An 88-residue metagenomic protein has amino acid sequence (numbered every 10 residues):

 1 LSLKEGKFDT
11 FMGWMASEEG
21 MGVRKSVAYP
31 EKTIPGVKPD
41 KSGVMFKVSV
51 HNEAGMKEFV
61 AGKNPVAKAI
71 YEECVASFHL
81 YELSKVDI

Functional and structural regions predicted by a protein language model:
S2, K47-S49: Short hydrophobic/aromatic beta-strand micro-patches that form the beta-sheet surface supporting nucleotide- or nucleic
S2-M15: Short, surface-exposed ligand-recognition loops at beta-strand->loop->(often short) alpha-helix junctions that present
G13-T33, S49-E82: An amphipathic, aromatic/His-enriched active-site/gating alpha helix that lines ligand/cofactor pockets
K38-D40: Residue-level recognition of beta-strand termini and adjacent short loop/turns
S42-F46: Short amphipathic alpha-helical segments
L83-I88: Short, low-order "capping/linker" segments at domain edges
